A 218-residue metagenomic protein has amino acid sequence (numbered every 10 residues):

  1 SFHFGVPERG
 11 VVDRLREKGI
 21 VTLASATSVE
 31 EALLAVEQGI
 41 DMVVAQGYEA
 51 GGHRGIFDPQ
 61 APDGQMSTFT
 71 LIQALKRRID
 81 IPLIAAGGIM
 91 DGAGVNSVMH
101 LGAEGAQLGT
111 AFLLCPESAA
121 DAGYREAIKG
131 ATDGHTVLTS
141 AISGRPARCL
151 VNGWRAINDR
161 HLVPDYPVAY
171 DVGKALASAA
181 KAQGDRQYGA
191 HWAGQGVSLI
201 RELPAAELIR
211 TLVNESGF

Functional and structural regions predicted by a protein language model:
S1-R78, L212: Active-site entrance/lid segments in N-terminal catalytic domains of soluble metabolic enzymes
F2, L23-A26, A86-I89, L199-I200: Short N-terminal micro-motifs specific to bacterial/archaeal maturation and metal-cluster initiation sites
S25, Q46, A86, L108-G109: Generic beta-sheet signal
H53-I84, M90-F218: Conserved active-site-proximal phosphate/metal-binding subdomains
